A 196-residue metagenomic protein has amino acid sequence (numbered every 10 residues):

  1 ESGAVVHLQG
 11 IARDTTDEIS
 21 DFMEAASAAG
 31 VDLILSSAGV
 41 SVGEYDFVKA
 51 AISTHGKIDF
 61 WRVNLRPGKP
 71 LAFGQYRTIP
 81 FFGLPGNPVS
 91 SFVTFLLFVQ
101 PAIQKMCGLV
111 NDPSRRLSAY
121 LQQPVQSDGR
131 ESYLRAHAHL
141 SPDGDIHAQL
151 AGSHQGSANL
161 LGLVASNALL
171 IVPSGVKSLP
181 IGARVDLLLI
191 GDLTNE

Functional and structural regions predicted by a protein language model:
E1-S36: Phosphate-binding glycine-rich loops and their immediate beta-loop-alpha structural context
A4, I11-D14, G39-V40, K57 (+1 more regions): Short, ordered loop/turn segments at secondary-structure junctions
I11, S36-S37, G83, T94: Small/polar loops that bind or transfer phosphate-bearing groups
I19, V42-Y45, S91-F92: Short glycine/serine/threonine-rich phosphate/pyrophosphate-binding segments that cradle anionic phosphate groups
S27, D46, V63: Catalytic core of soluble alpha/beta enzymes
V31-V48, P85: Glycine-rich beta-strand-to-loop/alpha-helix junction loops that act as flexible
S53-E196: Flexible glycine/proline-rich
